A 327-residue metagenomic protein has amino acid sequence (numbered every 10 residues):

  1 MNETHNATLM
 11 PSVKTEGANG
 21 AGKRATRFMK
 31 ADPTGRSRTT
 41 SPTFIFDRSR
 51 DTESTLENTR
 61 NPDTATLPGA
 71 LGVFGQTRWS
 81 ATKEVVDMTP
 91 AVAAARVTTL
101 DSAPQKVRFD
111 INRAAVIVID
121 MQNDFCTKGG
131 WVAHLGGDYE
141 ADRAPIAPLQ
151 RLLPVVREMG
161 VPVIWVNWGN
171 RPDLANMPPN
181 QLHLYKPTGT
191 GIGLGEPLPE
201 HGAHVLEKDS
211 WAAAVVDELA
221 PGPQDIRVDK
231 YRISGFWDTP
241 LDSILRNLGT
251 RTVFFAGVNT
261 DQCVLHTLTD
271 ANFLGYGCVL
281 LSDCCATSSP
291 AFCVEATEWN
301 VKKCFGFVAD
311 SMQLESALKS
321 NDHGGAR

Functional and structural regions predicted by a protein language model:
N2, T8, S12, R24-R27 (+3 more regions): Low-acidity, Ser/Thr- and Arg-rich intrinsically disordered low-complexity segments
G17-G22, G35: Residue-identity detector for glycine
N19, T26, F44-A115, D124 (+5 more regions): Active-site-adjacent betaalpha module
I119-D120: N-terminal nucleotide-binding beta1-loop-alpha1 segment
T127-V132, N176: Short, glycine/acidic-enriched capping/hinge loops at junctions between secondary-structure elements
W131-A141: Short glycine-enriched, charge-decorated loop/helix-capping segments at active-site entrances that position
V163-N167, L280: A structural signal for short, well-ordered beta-strand segments and their strand-loop junctions that often border
V166-G169, V258: Short, well-ordered beta-to-alpha junction loops that form the rim of enzyme active sites and present histidine/acidic
